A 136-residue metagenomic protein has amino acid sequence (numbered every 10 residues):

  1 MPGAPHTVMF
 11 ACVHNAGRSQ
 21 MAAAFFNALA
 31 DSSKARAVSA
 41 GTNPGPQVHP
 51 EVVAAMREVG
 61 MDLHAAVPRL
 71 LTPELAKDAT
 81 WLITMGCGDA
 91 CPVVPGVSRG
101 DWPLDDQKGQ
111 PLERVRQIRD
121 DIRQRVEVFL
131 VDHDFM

Functional and structural regions predicted by a protein language model:
M1-M136: Short polar/charged helix/loop
